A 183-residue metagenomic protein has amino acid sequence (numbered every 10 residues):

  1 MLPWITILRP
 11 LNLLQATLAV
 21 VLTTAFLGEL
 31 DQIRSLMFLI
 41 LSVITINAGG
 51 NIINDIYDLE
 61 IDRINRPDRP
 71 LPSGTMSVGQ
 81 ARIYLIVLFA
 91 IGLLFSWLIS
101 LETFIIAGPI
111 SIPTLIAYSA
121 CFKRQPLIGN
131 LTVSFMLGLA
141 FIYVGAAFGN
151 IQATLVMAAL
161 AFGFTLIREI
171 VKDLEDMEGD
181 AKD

Functional and structural regions predicted by a protein language model:
M1-P10, M37, L41, G49 (+1 more regions): Residue-level signal for short hydrophobic patches within transmembrane helices of multi-pass membrane transporters
L2-T6, L71-Q152, V156: Intramembrane alpha-helical segments
I7-F26, S134: The first (N-terminal) embedded transmembrane alpha-helix
L27-F38, A107, S111, V133-A181: Functional transmembrane core segments of multi-pass inner-membrane proteins
S42-I91, G163-D183: Solvent-exposed interhelical
